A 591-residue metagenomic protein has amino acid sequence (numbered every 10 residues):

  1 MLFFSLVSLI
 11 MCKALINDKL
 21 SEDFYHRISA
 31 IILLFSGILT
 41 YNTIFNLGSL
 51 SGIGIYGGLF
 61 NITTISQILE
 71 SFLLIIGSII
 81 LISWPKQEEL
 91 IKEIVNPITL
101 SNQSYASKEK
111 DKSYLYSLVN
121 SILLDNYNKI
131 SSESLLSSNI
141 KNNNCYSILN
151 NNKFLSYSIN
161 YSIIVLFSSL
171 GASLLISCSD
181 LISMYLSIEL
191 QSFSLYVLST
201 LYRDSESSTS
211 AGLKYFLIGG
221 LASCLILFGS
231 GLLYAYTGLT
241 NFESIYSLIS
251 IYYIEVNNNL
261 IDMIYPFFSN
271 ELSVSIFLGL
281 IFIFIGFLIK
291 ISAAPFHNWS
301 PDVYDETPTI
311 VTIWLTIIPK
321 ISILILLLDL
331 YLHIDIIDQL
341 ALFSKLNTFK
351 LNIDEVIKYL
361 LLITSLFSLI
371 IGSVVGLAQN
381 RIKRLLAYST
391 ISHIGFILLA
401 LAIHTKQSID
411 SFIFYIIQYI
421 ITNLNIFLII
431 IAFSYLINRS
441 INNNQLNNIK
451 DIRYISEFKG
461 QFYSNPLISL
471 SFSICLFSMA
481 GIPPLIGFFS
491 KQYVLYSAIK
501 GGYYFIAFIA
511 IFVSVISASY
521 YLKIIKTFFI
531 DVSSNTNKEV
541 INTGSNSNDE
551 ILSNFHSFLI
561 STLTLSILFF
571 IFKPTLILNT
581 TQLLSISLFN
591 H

Functional and structural regions predicted by a protein language model:
M1-H591: Alpha-helical transmembrane segments of multi-pass membrane proteins predominantly involved in bioenergetics
